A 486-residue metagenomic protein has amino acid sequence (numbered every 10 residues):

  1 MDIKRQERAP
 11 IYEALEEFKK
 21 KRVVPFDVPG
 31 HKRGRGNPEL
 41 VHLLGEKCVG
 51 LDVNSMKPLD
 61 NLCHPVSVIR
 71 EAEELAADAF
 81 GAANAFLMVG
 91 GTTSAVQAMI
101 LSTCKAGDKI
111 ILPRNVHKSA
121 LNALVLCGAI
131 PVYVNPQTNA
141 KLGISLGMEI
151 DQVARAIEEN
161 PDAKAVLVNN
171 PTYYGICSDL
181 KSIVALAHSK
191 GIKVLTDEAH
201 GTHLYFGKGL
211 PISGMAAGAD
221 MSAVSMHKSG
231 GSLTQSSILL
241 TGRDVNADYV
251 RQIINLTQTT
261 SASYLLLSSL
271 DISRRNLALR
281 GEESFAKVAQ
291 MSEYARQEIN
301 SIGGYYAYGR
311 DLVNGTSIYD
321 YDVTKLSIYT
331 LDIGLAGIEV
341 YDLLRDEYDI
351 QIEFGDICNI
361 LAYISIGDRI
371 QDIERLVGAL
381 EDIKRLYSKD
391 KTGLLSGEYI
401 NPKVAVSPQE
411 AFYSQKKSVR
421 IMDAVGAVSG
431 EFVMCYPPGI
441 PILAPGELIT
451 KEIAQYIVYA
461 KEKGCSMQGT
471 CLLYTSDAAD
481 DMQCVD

Functional and structural regions predicted by a protein language model:
M1-S67, P438: N-terminal "arm"/small-domain region of PLP-dependent enzymes with the aminotransferase-like
V49-G91: Conserved N-terminal alpha-helix of the aminotransferase class I/II PLP-enzyme fold
N84-G107, A123: Conserved beta-loop-alpha segment that forms the PLP phosphate-binding cup at the N-terminus of a helix
D108-V168: PLP-dependent aminotransferase-like
L142-H203: Active-site phosphate-binding strand-loop segment of PLP-dependent enzymes
I212-Q252, Q258-S269: Active-site PLP attachment segment
Y294, N300-G469: Conserved C-terminal alpha-helix-loop-beta "cap" of PLP-dependent enzymes that closes/shapes the active-site mouth
Y474-A479: Conserved small/polar residues in nucleotide/adenosyl-binding loops
